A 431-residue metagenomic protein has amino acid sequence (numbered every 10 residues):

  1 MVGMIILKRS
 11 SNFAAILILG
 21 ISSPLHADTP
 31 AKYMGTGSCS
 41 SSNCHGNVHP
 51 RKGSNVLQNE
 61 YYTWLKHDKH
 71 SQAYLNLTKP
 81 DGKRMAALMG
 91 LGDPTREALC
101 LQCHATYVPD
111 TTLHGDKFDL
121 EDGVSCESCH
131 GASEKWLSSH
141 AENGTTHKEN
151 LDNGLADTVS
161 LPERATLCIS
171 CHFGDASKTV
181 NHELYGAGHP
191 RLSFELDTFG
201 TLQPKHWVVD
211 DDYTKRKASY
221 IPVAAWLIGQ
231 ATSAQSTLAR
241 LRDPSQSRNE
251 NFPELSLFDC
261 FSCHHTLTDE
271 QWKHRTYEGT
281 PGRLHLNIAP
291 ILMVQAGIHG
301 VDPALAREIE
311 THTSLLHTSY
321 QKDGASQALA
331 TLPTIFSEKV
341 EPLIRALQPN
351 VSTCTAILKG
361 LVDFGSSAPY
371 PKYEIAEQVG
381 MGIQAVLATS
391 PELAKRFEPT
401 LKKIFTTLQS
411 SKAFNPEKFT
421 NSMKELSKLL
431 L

Functional and structural regions predicted by a protein language model:
V2-A14: Bacterial N-terminal signal peptides that target proteins for export
A14-S22: Bacterial N-terminal signal peptides
S23-A27: Sec/Tat signal peptide C-region and signal peptidase I cleavage site
T29-S41, E254-L257: Local sequence-structure signature of Cys/Sec-based thiol-disulfide redox active-site neighborhoods
G37-H45, L101, E127, I169 (+1 more regions): Cys/His/Pro-rich metal-binding microdomains
V48-A87, G115-V124, A132-Y373: Primarily the internal scaffold of c-type cytochrome electron-transfer domains, especially repeated/multiheme c-type
L88-V124: Post-signal peptide N-terminal segment of secreted/secretory-pathway proteins
S366, Q378-L431: A cross-kingdom marker for long, charged
